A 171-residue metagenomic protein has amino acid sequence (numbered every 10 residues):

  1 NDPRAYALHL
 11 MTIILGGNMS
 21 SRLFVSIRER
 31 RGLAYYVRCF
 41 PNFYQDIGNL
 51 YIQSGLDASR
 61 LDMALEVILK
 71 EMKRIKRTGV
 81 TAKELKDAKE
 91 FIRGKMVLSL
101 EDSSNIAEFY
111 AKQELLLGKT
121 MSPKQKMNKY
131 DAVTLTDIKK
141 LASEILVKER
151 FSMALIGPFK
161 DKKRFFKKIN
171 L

Functional and structural regions predicted by a protein language model:
N1-S21, K129, F159: His/Glu-based metal-binding/catalytic segments typifying zinc-dependent metallopeptidases
R4, R60-M63, K162-F165: Short, conserved charged micro-motifs
H9, I138, M153: Short, conserved catalytic/metal-binding micro-motifs enriched in Asp/Glu and His
M19, L23, T134-D137: Helical mechanochemical/support elements of P-loop NTPase systems and associated helical scaffolds
R28-R77, A82-V133, K148-G157: M16 family metallopeptidases and their MPP-like homologs
V133-I145: A short, acidic, amphipathic alpha-helical segment used as a generic capping/interface helix at domain edges
S143, V147-L171: Proteolytic maturation boundary segments
